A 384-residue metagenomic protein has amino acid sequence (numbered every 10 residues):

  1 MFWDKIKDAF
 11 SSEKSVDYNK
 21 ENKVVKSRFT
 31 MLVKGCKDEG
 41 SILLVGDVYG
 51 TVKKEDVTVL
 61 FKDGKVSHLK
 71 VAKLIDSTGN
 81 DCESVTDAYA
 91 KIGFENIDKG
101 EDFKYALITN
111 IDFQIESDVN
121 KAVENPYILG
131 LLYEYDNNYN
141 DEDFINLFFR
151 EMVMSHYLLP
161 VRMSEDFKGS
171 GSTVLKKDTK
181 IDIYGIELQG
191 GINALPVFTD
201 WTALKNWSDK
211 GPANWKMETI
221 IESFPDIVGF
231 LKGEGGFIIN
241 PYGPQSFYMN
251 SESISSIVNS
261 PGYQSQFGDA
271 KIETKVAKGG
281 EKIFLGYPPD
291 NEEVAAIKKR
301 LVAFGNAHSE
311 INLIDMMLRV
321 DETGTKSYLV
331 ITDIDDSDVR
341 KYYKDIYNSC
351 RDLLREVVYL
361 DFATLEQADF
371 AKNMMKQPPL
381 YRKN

Functional and structural regions predicted by a protein language model:
F2-Y18, I111-N384: An interfacial alpha-helical scaffold signature
D17-I115: Beta-strand/loop-dominated core regions that host nucleotide or nucleotide-derived cofactor-binding catalytic loops
